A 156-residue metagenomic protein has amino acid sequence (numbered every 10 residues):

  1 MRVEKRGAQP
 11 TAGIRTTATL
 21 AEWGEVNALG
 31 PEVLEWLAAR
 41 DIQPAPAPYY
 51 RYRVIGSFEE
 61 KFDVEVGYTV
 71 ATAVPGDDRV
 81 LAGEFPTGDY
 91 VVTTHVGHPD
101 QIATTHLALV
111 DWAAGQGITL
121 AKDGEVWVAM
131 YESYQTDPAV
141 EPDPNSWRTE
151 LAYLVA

Functional and structural regions predicted by a protein language model:
M1-A156: A solvent-exposed interaction/effector surface
